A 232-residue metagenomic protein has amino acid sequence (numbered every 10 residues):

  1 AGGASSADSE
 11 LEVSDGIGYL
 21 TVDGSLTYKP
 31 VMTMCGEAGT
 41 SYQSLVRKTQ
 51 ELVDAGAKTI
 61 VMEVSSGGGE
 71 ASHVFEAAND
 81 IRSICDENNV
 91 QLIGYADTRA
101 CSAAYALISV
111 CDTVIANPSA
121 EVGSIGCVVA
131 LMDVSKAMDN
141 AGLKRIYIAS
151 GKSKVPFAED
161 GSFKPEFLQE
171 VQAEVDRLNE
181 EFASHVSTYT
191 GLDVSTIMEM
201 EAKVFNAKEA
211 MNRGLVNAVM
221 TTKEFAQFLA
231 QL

Functional and structural regions predicted by a protein language model:
A1-V90, R99-Y189, Q231-L232: Small-residue-centered hinge/linker elements
G94-C101, E199-K203: Glycine-rich beta-to-alpha transition loops that act as phosphate-gripper elements at the mouths of alpha/beta enzyme
S102, E209-A210: PDZ/PDZ-like domain micro-motif
D112-T113, A173, K203, N217-T221: Well-ordered beta-strand positions
D133, T221-E224: Residue-level recognition of oxygen-bearing side chains
L178-E209: Secondary-structure end/capping motifs
K223-L232: C-terminal intrinsically disordered, low-complexity extensions immediately downstream of enzyme catalytic cores
